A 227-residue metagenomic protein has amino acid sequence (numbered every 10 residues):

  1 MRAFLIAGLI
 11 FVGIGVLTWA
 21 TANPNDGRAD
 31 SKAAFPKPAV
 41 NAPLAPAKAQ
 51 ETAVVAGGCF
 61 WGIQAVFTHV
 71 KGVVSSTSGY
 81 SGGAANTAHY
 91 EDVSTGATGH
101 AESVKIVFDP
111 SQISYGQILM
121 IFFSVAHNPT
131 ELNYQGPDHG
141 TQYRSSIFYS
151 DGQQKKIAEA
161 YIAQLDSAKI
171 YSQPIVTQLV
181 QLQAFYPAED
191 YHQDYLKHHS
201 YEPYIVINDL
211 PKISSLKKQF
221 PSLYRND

Functional and structural regions predicted by a protein language model:
R2-D227: Flexible coil/turn and secondary-structure edge motifs
